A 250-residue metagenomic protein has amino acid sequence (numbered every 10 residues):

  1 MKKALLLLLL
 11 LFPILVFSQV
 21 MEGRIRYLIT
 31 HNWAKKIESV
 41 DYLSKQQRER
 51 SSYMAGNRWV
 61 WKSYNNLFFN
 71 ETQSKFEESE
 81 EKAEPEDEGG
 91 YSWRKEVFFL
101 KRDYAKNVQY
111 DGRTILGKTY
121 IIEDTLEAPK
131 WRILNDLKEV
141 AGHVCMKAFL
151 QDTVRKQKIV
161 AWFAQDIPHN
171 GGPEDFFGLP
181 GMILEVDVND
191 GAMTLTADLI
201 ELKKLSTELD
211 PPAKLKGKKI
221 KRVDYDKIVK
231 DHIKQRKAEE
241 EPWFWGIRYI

Functional and structural regions predicted by a protein language model:
M1-I25, I250: Bacterial Sec-dependent N-terminal signal peptides
V20-I250: Extended soluble regions of mature proteins
